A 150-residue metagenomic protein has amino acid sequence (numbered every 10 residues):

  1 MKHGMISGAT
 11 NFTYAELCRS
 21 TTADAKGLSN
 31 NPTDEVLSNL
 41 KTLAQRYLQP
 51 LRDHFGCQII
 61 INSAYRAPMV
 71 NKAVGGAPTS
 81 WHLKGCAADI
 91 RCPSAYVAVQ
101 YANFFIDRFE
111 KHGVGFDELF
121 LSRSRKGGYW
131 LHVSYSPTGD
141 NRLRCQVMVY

Functional and structural regions predicted by a protein language model:
M1-R52, R142-Y150: Extracytoplasmic cell-surface/polysaccharide-interacting catalytic and binding patches
L43-Y47, V70, C86, V97 (+1 more regions): Amphipathic alpha-helical interface surfaces
R46-G75: Extended, low-complexity, intrinsically disordered C-terminal regulatory tails of eukaryotic serine/threonine kinases
Q58, A87, W130: A residue-level signal for beta-strand positions that form part of recognition/binding surfaces within mature
P68-A88: Short, surface-exposed glycine/acidic/tryptophan-bearing loops
T79, K84, C92-Y150: Catalytic cores and adjacent binding grooves of peptidoglycan-active enzymes
